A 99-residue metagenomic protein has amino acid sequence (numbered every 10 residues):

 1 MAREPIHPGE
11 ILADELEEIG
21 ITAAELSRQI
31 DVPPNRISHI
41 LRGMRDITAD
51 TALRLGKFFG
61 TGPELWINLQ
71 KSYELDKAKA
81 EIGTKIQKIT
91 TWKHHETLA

Functional and structural regions predicted by a protein language model:
M1-I21: A short, Lys/Arg-rich alpha-helix, primarily the initiator
L16, S27, G56: The alpha-helix within a helix-turn-helix
I21-H39: Short alpha-helical DNA-recognition segment
P33, M44, F59, Q70-Y73: The DNA-recognition helices of helix-turn-helix-type DNA-binding domains
M44-K57: Short, basic-rich loop-to-helix N-cap that marks the start of a DNA-contacting helix
G56, G62, T97-A99: Long, compositionally biased
I67-A99: Short, charged recognition helix plus adjacent turn of helix-turn-helix-like nucleic-acid-binding domains
